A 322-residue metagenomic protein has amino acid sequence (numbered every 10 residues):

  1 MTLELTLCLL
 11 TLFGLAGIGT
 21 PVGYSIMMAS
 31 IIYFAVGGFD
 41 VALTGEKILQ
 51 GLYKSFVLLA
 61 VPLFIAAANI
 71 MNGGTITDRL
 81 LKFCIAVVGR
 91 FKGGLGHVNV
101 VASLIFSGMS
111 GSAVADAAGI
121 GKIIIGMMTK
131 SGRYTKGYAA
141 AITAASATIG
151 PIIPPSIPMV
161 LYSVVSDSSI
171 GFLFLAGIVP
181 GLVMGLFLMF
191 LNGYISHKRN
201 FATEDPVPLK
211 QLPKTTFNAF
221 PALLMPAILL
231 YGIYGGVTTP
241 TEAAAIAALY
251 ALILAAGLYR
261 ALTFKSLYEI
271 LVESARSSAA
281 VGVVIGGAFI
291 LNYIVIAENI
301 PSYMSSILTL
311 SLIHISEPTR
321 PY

Functional and structural regions predicted by a protein language model:
L3-F13, T20-F39, L58-A66, G181-M189 (+3 more regions): Hydrophobic mid-bilayer segments of alpha-helices in multi-pass membrane transport proteins, especially secondary
G17, Y24-M27, G51-D78, E269-N299 (+1 more regions): Core transmembrane alpha-helical segments of multi-pass membrane transporters/permeases
A29-S30, L63-I65, N69, L81-C84 (+4 more regions): Re-entrant/interfacial helical elements at transmembrane boundaries that shape and gate the permeation pathway
S30, V165, F172-S277: Long, contiguous bundles of hydrophobic transmembrane helices that form the permeation core of multi-pass
Q50, R79-R90, G119-K130, A140 (+5 more regions): Short amphipathic alpha-helical coupling elements at transmembrane boundaries
F56-F64, L95, N99, S103 (+6 more regions): Hydrophobic alpha-helical transmembrane segments in multi-pass membrane proteins
C84-L161: Hydrophobic transmembrane alpha-helices that form the pore/transport pathway of multi-pass ion and small-solute
I313-Y322: Single conserved hydrophobic/aromatic residue that forms the stacking wall/gate of nucleotide- or nucleobase-binding
